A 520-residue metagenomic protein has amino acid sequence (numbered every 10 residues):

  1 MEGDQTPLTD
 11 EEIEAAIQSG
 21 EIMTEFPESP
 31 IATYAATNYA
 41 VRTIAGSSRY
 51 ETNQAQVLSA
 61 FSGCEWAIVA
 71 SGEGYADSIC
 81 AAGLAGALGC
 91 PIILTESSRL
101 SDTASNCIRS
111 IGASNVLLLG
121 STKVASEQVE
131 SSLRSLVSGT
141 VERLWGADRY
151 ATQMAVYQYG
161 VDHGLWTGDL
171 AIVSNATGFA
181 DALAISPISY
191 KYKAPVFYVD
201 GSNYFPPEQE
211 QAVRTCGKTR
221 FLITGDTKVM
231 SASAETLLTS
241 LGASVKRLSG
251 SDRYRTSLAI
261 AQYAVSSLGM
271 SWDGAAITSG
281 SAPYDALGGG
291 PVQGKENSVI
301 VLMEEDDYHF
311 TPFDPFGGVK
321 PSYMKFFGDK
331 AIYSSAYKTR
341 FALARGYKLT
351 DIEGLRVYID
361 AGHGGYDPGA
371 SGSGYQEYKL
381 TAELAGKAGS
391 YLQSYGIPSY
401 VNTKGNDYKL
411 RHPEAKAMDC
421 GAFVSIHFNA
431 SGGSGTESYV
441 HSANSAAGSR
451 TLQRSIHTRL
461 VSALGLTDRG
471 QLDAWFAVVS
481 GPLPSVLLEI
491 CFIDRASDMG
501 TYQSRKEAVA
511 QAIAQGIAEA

Functional and structural regions predicted by a protein language model:
M1-T350: Extracellular glycan-binding segments that recognize GlcNAc-based cell-wall polysaccharides
E65-W66, L355, P484-V486: A generic secondary-structure signal marking the coil-to-beta-strand transition
T122, T227, K330, H363-G365 (+2 more regions): Short glycine-rich anion-binding loops that position phosphate/pyrophosphate groups of nucleotides and phosphorylated
V129, Q209, A234, G288 (+4 more regions): Short, well-ordered secondary-structure micro-motifs
A171-V173, I277, Y358, G421-S425: Short glycine-aspartate micro-motif
L349-D351, Y375-A520: Active-site-proximal helix/loop segments of hydrolytic enzymes
G354-G374: Short glycine-rich His-centered loop
